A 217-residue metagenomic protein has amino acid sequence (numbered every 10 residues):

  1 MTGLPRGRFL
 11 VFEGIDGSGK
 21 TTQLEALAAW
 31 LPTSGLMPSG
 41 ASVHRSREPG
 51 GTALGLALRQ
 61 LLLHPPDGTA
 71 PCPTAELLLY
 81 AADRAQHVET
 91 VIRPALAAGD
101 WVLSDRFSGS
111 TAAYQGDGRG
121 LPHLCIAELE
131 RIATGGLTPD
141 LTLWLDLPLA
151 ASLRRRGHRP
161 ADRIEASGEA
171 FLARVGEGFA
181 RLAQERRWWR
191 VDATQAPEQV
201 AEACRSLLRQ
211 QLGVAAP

Functional and structural regions predicted by a protein language model:
T2-L4, A28-W30, A150-P217: NTP-dependent small-molecule kinase module
P5-F9: Pre-Walker A (Motif I) flank of P-loop NTPase domains
F12: Hydrophobic anchor at the beta1->P-loop junction of P-loop NTPases
I15: P-loop (Walker A) phosphate-binding loop of NTP-binding proteins
K20: Conserved lysine of the Walker
Q23: Hydrophobic positions on the alpha1 helix immediately C-terminal to the Walker A/P-loop
P38-T134: ATP-dependent small-molecule kinase phosphotransfer cores that center on conserved nucleotide phosphate-binding segments
R106, S110-E177: A glycine- and Lys/Arg-enriched "phosphate-lid" helix/loop adjacent to the NTP-binding pocket of small-molecule kinases
